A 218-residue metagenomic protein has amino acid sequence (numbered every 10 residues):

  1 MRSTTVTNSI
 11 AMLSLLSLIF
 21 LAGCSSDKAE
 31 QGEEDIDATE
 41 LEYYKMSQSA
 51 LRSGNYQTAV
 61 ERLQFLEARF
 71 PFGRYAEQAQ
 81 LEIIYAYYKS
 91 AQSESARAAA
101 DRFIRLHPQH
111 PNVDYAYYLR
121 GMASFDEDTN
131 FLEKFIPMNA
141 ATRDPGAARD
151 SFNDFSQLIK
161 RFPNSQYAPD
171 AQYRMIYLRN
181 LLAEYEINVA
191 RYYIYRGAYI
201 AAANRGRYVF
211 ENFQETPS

Functional and structural regions predicted by a protein language model:
M1-T7: N-terminal secretory signal peptides that target proteins for export/translocation
V6, G23-S218: Acidic, polar-rich low-complexity tracts and alpha-helical solenoid repeat scaffolds
A11-L21: Bacterial N-terminal signal peptides
